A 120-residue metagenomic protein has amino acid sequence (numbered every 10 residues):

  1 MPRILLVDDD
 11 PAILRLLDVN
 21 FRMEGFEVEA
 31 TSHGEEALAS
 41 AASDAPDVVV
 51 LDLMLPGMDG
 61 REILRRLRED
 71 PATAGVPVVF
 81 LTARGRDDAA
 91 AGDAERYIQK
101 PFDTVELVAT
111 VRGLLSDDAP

Functional and structural regions predicted by a protein language model:
L14, P56, A74, R86: The feature encodes the CheY-like receiver
R15-M23: Charged docking surfaces used in two-component/phosphorelay signaling
G25-H33, S40: Short hydrophobic/Thr-rich beta-strand motif most characteristic of the beta2 strand and flanking loop of CheY-like
S32-E36, D59-R65: Acidic catalytic/metal-coordinating carboxylates
D44-V50, L55: Active-site beta3 strand of CheY-like receiver
D59, I98-Q99, D103: Receiver (REC) domain switch/active-site region of two-component response regulators
V79-L81: Hydrophobic/aromatic residues positioned on beta-strands within the core alpha/beta folds
F102-G113: C-terminal output helix
